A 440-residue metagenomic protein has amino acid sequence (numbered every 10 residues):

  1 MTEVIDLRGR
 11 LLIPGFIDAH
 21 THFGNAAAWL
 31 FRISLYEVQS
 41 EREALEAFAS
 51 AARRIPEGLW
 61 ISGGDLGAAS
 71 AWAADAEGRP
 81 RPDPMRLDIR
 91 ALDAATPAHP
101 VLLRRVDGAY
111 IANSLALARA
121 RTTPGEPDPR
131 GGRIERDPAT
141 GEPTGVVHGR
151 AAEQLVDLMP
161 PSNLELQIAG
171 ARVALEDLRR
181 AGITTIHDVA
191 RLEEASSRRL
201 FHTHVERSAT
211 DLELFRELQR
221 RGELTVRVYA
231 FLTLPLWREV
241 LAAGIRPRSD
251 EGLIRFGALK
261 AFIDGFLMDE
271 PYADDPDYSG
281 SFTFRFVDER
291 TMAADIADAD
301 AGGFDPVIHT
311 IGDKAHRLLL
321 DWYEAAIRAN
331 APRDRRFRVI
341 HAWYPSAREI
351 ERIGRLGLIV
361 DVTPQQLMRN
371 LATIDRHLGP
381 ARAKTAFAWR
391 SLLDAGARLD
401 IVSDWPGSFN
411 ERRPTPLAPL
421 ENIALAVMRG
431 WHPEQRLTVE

Functional and structural regions predicted by a protein language model:
M1-A243, G257, A261, F266-I311 (+3 more regions): Divalent metal-binding segments
A26-R32, G170, A174, S249 (+3 more regions): Charged, low-complexity, helix-prone segments enriched in Lys/Glu/Asp/Gln
D93, P97-A98, R248-R255, G265 (+2 more regions): Extended low-complexity acidic/polar segments
Q219-G222, I245-I254, A301, R328-P332 (+1 more regions): Acidic (Asp/Glu)-rich catalytic clusters
V226, I254, E421: Change "...and in nucleic-acid phosphodiester-cleaving endonucleases..." to "...and in nucleic-acid processing enzymes
A297-V307, I311-F337, A342, A347-E351 (+2 more regions): His/Asp/Glu-enriched, well-ordered alpha-helical/loop segment that forms or immediately abuts the divalent-metal
